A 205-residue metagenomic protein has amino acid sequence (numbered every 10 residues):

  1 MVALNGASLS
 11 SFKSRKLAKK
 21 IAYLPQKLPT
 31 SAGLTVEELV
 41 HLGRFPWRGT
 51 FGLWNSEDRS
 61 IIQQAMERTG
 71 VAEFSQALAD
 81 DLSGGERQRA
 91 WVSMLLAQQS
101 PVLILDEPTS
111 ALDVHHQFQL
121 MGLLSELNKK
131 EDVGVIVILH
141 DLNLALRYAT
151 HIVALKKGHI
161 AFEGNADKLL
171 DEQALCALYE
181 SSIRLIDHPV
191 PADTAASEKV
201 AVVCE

Functional and structural regions predicted by a protein language model:
M1-A7, L17: Conserved ABC transporter NBD signature motif
H41, S56-F74, Q99: Conserved ABC ATPase "signature" region
L53, L78-L82, E86: Conserved ABC ATPase signature
L103-E107: Catalytic Walker B motif of ABC-type/P-loop ATPase nucleotide-binding domains
F118-E131: Helical segment within the ABC ATPase nucleotide-binding domain
E172, L178-E205: ABC ATPase nucleotide-binding domains
